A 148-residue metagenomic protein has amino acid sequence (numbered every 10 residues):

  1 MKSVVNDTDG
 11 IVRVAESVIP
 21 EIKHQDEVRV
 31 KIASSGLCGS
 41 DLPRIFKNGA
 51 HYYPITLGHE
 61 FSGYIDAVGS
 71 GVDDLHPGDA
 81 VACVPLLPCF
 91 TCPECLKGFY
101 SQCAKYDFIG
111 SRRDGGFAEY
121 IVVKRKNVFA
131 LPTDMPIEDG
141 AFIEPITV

Functional and structural regions predicted by a protein language model:
M1, D26-V28, S40, F90 (+1 more regions): Change "...and in nucleic-acid phosphodiester-cleaving endonucleases..." to "...and in nucleic-acid processing enzymes
M1-S3, D73: Short, Lys/Arg-enriched, disordered terminal segments
S3-I22, G39-A67, A80-C83, Y100-D114: N-terminal glycine-rich cofactor-binding segment
R13, H24, P77, G116-F117 (+1 more regions): A generic structural signal for well-ordered coil/turn residues at beta-strand boundaries that shape enzyme active-site
P20-S35, N48-P93, N127, P132-M135: Glycine-rich beta-strand-centered segment in the early N-terminal region that forms part of a ligand/cofactor-binding
S35-G36, I146: Proline-glycine-enriched beta-turn/loop adjacent to the NAD(P) cofactor-binding site in Rossmann-like oxidoreductases
P43, E60, H76, A141 (+1 more regions): Active-site phosphate/pyrophosphate-handling residues
C89-V148: NAD(P)H dinucleotide-binding glycine-rich loop of Rossmann-like/cofactor-binding domains, especially the beta1-alpha1
